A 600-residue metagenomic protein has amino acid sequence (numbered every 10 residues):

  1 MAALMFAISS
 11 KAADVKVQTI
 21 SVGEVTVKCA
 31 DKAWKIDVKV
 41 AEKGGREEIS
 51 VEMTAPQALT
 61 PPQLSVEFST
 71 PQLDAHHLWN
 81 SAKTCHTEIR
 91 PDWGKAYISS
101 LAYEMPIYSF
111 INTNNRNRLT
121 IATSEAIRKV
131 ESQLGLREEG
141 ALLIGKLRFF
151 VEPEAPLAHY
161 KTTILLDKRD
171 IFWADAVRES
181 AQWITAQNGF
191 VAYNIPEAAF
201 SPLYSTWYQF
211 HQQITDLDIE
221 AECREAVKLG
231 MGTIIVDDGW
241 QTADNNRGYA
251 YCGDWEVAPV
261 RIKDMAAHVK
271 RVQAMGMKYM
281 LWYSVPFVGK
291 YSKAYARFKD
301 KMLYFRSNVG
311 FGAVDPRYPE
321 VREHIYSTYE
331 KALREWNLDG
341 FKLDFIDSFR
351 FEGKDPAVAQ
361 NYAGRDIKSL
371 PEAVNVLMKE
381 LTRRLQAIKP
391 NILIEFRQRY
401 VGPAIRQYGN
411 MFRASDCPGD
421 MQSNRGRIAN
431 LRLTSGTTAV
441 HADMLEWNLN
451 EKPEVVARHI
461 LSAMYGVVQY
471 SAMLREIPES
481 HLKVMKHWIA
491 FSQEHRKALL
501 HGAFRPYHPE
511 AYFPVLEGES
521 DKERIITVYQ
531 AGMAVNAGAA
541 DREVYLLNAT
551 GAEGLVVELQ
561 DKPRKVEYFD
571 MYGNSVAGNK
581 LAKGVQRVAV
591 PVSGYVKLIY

Functional and structural regions predicted by a protein language model:
M1-D14: Bacterial Sec-dependent N-terminal signal peptides
A13-A186, F190, A540-D541, E553-L559 (+5 more regions): N-terminal accessory beta-strand-rich subdomains and adjacent acidic, glycine-rich linkers that precede catalytic cores
P156-K161, L377-Y595, I599-Y600: Active-site-proximal substrate-binding groove within the catalytic cores of carbohydrate-active enzymes
D175-V191, G232-D238, V260-G310, N391-E395 (+1 more regions): Glycine-rich, aromatic-flanked loop segments that form ligand/cofactor-binding clefts across common enzyme folds
N194, S201, Y208-Q212, K278-E335: Active-site-adjacent "subsite" loops/lids of carbohydrate-active enzymes
Y204, I234, V272, I325 (+3 more regions): Conserved, mostly hydrophobic/aromatic
D218-Q241, E335, D339: Catalytic domains of carbohydrate-active enzymes, especially glycoside hydrolases
W240-M265, S292-E320, S348-N375: Aromatic- and acidic-residue-enriched carbohydrate-binding clefts of CAZyme catalytic domains
